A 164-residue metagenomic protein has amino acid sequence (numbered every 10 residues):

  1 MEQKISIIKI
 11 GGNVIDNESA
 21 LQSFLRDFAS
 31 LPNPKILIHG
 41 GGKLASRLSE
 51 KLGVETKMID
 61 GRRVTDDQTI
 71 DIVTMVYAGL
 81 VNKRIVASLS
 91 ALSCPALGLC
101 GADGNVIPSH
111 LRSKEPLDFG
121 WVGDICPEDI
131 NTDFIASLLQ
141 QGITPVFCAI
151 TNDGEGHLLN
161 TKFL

Functional and structural regions predicted by a protein language model:
M1-L164: Nucleotide/pyrophosphate-binding catalytic subdomain
